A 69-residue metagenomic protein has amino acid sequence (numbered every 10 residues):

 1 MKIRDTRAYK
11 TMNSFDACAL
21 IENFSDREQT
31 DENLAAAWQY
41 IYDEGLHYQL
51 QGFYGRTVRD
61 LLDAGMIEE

Functional and structural regions predicted by a protein language model:
M1-E69: Catalytic phosphate/metal-binding cores of nucleic-acid and nucleotide-processing enzymes, i.e., regions that mediate
